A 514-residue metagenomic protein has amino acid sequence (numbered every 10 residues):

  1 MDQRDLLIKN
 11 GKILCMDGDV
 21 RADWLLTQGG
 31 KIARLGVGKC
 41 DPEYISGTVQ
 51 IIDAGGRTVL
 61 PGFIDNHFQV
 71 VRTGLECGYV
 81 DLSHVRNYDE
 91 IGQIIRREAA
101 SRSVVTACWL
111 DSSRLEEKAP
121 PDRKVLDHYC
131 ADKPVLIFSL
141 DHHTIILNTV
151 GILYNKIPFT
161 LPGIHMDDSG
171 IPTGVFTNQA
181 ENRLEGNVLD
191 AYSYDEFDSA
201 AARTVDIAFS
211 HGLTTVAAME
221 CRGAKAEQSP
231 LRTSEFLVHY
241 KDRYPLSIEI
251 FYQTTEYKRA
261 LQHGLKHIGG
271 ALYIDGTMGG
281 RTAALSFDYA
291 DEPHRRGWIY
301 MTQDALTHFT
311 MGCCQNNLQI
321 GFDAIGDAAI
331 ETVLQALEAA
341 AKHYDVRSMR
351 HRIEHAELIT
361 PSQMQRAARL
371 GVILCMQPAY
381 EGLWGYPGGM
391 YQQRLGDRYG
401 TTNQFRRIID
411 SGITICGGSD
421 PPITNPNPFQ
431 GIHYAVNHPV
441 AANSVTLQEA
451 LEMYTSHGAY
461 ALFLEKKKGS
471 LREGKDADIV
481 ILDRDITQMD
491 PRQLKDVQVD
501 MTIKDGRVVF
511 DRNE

Functional and structural regions predicted by a protein language model:
Q3-K9, L14-Y244, I250-K258, G279-G312 (+6 more regions): Divalent metal-binding segments
G18-R21, I45-S46, L265, L464 (+1 more regions): Short, small/polar residue-rich loop motifs at catalytic or cofactor-binding pockets
L26, L272, T502: Short aromatic-centered micro-motifs
Q69, K266-T282, V372-G382: Non-cysteine beta-strand/loop elements that form the S-adenosyl-L-methionine
L237-G264, I268, R350-A356, P361 (+1 more regions): Phosphate/diphosphate-binding loops
G264-K266, R366-C375, S411-T414: Glycine-enriched alpha-helix->loop->beta-strand junction motifs that scaffold or abut catalytic
M311-G321, A328-H351, A356, M376-I486 (+1 more regions): His/Asp/Glu-enriched, well-ordered alpha-helical/loop segment that forms or immediately abuts the divalent-metal
I486-Q493: Short, Lys/Arg- and Gly-enriched loop/turn segments at beta-strand edges
